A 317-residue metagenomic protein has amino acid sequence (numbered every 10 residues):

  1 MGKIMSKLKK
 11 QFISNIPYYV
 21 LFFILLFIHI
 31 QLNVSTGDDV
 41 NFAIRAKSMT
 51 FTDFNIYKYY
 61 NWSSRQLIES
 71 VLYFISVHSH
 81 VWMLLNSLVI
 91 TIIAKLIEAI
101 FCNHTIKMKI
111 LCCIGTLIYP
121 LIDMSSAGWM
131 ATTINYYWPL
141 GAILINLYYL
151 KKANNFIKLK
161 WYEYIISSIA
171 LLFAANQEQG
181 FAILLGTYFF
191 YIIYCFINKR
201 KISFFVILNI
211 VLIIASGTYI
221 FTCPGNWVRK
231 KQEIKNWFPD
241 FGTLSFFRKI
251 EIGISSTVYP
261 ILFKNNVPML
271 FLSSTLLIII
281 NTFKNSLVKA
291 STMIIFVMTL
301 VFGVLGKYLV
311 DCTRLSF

Functional and structural regions predicted by a protein language model:
M1-K10, K151-Y162, I193-F204, T282-L287: Membrane-interface junctions at the ends of membrane-embedded or membrane-associated helices
M1-L25: Start-transfer (signal-anchor) and selected internal transmembrane alpha helices of multi-pass inner/ER membrane
N15-I16, N103-C112, L159-E163, K201-N209 (+1 more regions): Membrane-interfacial loop-to-transmembrane alpha-helix junctions, especially the N-terminal start
H29-V81, M130, E178-G186, I193-F283 (+2 more regions): Transmembrane catalytic cores of multi-pass membrane glycosyltransferases and polysaccharide-assembly enzymes
R65, M108-K151, N266-V267, V301-F317: Membrane-interface micro-motifs in multi-pass membrane enzymes
L84-K107, I145: Transmembrane-helix motifs of polytopic, lipid-linked glycan transferases
N86, I90, N135-N146, I183-Y191 (+1 more regions): Hydrophobic core segments of transmembrane alpha-helices in multi-pass, intramembrane catalytic enzymes
Y162-T187: Membrane-interface alpha helices of multi-pass inner-membrane proteins
